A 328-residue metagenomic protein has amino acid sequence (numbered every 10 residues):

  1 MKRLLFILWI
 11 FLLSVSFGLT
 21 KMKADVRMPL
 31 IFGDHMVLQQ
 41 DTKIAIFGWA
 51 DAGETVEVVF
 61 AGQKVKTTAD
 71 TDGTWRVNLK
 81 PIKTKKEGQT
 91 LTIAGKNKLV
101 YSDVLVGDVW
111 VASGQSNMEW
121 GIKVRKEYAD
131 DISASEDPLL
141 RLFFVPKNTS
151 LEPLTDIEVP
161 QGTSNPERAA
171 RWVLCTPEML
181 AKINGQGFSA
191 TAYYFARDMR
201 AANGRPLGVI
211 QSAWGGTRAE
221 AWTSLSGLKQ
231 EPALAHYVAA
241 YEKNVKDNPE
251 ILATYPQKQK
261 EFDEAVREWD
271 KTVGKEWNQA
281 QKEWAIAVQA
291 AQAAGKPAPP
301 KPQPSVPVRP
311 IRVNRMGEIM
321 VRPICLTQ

Functional and structural regions predicted by a protein language model:
M1-F6: Positively charged n-region of N-terminal signal peptides that target proteins for export
I7-S16: Bacterial N-terminal signal peptides
V15-D25: Bacterial Sec-dependent signal peptides at the C-terminal "C-region" and cleavage site
K23-Q328: Cell-envelope and extracellular/periplasmic
